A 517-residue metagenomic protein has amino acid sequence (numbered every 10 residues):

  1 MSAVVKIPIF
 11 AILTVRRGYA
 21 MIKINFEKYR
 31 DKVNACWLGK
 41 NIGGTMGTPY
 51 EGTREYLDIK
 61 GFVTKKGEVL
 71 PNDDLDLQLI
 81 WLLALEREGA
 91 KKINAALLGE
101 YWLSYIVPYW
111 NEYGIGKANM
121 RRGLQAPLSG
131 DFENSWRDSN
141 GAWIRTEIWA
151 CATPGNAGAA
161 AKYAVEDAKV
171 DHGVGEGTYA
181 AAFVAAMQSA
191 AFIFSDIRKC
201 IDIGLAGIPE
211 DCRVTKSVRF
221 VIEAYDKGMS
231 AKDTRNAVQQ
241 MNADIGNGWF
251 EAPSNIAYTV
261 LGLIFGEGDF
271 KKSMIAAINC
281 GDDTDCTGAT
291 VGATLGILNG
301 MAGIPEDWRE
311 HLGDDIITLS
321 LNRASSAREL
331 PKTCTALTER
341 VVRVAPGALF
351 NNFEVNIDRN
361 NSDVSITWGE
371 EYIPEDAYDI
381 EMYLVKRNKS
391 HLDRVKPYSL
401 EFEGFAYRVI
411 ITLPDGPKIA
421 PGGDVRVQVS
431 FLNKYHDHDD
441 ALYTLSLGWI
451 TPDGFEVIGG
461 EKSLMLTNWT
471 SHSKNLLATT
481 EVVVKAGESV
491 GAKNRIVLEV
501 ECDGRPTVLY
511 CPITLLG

Functional and structural regions predicted by a protein language model:
I22-I80, L98: An N-terminal structural lobe/cap that precedes and organizes the functional/catalytic core across diverse proteins
Y29, S129-R137, I148-N156, E166-H172 (+1 more regions): Accessory "access/gating" subregions that flank catalytic or transport cores
I42, M46, V260-V341: Catalytic phosphate/nucleotide-handling subdomain of diverse soluble enzymes
I222-Y225, M229-N236, I245, W249 (+1 more regions): Acidic, carboxylate-rich catalytic segments that either coordinate divalent cations
G422-D437: Short beta-strand elements of extracellular/lumenal beta-sandwich folds
H438-G454: Short acidic, flexible loop segments centered on an aromatic residue
G459-V484: Intrinsically disordered, low-complexity Pro/Gly/Ser/Thr-rich segments with frequent PxxP/GP/PP motifs and embedded
V483-G491: Short, surface-exposed loop/turn segments at beta-strand-coil junctions that are enriched for proline with nearby
